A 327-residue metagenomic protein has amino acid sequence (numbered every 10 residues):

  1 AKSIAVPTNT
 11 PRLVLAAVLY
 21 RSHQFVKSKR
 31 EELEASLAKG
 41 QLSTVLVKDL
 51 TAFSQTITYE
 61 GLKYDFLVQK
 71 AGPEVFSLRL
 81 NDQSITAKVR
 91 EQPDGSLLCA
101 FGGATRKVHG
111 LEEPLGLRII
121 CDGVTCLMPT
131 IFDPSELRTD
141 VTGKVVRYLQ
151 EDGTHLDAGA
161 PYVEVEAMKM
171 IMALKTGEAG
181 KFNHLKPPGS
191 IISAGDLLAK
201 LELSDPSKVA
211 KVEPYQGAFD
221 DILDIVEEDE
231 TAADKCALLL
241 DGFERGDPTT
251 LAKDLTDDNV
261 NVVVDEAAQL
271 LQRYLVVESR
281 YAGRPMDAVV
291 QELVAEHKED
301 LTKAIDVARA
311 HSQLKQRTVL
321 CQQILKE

Functional and structural regions predicted by a protein language model:
K2-A158, L185, E213-E327: Flexible, low-complexity "carrier/transfer arms" centered on conserved reactive residues that transiently bear covalent
K27-S28, P114, T154, M170 (+4 more regions): Amphipathic, positively biased hydrophobic alpha-helical segments used for protein targeting and membrane insertion
C99, I119, V163-V165, K200-L201: Short beta-strand element of the conserved SAM-dependent methyltransferase core
A104-T105, T125, V163, M168-K169 (+1 more regions): Short, charged beta-turn/beta-strand-edge "cap" motif at the junction between a beta-strand and an adjacent loop
E136-T139, H155-L156, E166-G177: Small beta-strand-rich domains/subdomains or short beta-sheet motifs embedded in larger alpha/beta proteins
K144-E164, A179-F182, K186-K200: Short, well-structured beta-strand-loop connectors
P188-E227: Internal insertion modules embedded within essential enzymes
